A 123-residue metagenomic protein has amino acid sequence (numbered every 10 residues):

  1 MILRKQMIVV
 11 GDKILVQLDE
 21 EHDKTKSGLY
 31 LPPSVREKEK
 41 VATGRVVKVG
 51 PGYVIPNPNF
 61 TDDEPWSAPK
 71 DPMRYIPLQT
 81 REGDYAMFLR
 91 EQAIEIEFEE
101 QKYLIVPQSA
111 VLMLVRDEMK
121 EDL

Functional and structural regions predicted by a protein language model:
I2-L123: Compact, glycine-rich, soluble single-domain proteins
